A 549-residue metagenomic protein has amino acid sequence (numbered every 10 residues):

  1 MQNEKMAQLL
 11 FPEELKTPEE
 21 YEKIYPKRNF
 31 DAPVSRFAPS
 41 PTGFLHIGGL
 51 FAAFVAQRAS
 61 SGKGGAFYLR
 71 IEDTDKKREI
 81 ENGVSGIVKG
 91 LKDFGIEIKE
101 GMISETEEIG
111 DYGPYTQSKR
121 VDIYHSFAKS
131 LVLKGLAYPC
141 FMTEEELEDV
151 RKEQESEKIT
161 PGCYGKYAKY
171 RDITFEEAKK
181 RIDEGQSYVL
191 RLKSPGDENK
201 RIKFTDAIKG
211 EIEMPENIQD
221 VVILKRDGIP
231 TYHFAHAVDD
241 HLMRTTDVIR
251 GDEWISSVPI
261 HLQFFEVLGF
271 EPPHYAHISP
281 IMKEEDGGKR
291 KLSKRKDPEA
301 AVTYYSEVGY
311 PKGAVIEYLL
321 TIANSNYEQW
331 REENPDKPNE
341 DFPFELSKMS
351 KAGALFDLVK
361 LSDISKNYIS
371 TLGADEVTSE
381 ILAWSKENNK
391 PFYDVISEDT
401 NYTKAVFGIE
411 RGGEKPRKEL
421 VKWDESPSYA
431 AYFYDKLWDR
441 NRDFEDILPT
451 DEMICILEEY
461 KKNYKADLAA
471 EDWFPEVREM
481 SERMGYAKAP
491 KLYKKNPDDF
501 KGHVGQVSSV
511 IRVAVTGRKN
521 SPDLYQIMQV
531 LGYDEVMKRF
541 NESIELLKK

Functional and structural regions predicted by a protein language model:
Q2-S156, S256-F270, A314: N-terminal Rossmann-like or analogous alpha/beta NTP/dinucleotide-binding catalytic cores that position adenine
D31-R36, Y68, D297-A300, P338-L346 (+1 more regions): Short amphipathic alpha-helical segments and their helix-coil junctions
S35-T42, Y68-D73, L242-V248, E299-A301 (+3 more regions): Glycine- and acidic
A56, I87, L131, G135 (+8 more regions): Residue-level signal for inorganic ion chemistry
L91-I98, V132-P139, R151, K158-P161 (+9 more regions): A generic secondary-structure signal for well-formed alpha-helical elements
Y138-H277, M282-L292, A301, E458-K488: Active-site cores that bind ATP or allylic diphosphates and position pyrophosphate for catalysis
L268-I447, T516-K549: Catalytic adenosine-cofactor/nucleotide-binding cores of aminoacyl-tRNA synthetases and other
E476-L531, E535: Helix-rich, typically C-terminal accessory recognition domains appended to large enzymatic cores
